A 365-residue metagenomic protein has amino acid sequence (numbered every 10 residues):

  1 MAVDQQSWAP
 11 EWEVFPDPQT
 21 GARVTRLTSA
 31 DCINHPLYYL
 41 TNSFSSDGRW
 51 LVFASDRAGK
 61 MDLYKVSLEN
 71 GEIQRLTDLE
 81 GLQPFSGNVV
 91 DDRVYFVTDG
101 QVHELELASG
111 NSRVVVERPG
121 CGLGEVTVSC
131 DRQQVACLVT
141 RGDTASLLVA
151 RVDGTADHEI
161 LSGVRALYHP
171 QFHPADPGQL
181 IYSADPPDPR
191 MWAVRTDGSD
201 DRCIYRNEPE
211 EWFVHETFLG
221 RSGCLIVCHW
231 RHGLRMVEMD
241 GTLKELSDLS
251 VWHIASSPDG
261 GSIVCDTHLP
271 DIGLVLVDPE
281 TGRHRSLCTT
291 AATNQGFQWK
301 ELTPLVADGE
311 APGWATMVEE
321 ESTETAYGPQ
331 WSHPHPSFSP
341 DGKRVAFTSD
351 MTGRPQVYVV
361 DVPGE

Functional and structural regions predicted by a protein language model:
M1-E365: Sequence signature of WD/YWTD-type beta-propeller architectures
